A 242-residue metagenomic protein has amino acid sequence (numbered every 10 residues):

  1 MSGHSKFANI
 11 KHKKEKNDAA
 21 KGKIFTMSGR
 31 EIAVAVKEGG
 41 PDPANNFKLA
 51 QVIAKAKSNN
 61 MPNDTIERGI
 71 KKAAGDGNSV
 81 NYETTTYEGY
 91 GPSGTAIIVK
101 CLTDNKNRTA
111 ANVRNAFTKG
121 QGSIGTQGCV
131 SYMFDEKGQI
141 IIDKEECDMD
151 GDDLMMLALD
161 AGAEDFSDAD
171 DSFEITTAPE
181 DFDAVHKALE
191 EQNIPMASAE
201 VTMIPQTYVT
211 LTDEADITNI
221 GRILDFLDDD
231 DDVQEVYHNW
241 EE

Functional and structural regions predicted by a protein language model:
M1-G125, C129-I141, D181, H238-E241: N-terminal cationic and glycine-rich segments that engage phosphates or anionic surfaces
Q139-E242: Positively charged, low-complexity, intrinsically disordered RNA-binding extensions
